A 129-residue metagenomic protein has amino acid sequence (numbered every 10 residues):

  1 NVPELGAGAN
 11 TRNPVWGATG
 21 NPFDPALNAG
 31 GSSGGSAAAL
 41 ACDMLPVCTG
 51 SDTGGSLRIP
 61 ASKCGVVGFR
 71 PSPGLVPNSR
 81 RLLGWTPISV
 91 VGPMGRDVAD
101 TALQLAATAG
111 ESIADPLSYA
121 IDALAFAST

Functional and structural regions predicted by a protein language model:
N1-G54: Gly/Ser-rich catalytic/binding loops embedded in alpha/beta enzyme cores
A9, S32-S36, V66, G84 (+1 more regions): Short alpha-helical patches at coil-to-helix transitions and adjacent helical residues in well-structured domains
A26-G30, R58, L82-G84: Short Gly/Pro-enriched turn/cap motifs at secondary-structure boundaries
C42, T53-S79: Glycine/threonine-rich beta-strand-loop-alpha-helix active-site module that forms ligand/phosphate-binding
V67-T129: A short helix-breaking turn/cap at a secondary-structure junction
